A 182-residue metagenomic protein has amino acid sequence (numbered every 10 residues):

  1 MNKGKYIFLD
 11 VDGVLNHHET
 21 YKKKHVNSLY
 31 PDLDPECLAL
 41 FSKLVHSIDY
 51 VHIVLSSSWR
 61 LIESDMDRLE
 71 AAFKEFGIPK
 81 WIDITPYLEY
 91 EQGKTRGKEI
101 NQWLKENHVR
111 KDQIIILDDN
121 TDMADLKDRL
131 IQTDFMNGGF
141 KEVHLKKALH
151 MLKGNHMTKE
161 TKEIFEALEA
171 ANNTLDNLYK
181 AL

Functional and structural regions predicted by a protein language model:
N2-S47: Active-site neighborhood of HAD-like aspartate-dependent phosphohydrolases
K3-K5, D49-V51, K111-Q113: Short coil/turn segments at beta-strand junctions that form active-site/ligand-binding loops
L9, S56-I62, L117-D119: Short His-Asn-centered micro-motif
L38-D49, Q102-R110: Short, basic/hydrophobic alpha-helical segments
I48-D67: Substrate-recognition element of Asp-dependent hydrolases with the DxDx(T/V) motif
D67-F165: C-terminal cap/substrate-recognition subdomain and adjoining C-terminal extension of metal-dependent phosphatase-like
